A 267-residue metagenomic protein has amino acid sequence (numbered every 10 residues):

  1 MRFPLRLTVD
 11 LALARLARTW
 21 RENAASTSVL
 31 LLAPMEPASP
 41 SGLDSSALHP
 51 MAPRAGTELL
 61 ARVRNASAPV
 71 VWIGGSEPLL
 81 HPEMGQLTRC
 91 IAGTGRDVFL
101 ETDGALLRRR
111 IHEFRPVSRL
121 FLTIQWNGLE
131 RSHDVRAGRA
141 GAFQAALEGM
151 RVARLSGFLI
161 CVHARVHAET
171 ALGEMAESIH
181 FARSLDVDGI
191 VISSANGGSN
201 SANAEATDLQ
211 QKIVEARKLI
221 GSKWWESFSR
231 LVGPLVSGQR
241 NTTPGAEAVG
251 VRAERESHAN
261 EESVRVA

Functional and structural regions predicted by a protein language model:
M1, T123-N127, R131, R139-G245 (+3 more regions): Radical SAM enzyme [4Fe-4S]-AdoMet core and its adjacent flexible, acidic and glycine-rich loops/tails across
R2-E113, V117-S118: Conserved alpha-helical substructure of the radical SAM core
S46-P50, V135-A142: Short glycine-enriched, charge-decorated loop/helix-capping segments at active-site entrances that position
L80, R131-S132: Short glycine-rich, flexible loops that bind phosphorylated cofactors or substrates
R110, S132-R136: Short, charged, surface-exposed secondary-structure boundary motifs
